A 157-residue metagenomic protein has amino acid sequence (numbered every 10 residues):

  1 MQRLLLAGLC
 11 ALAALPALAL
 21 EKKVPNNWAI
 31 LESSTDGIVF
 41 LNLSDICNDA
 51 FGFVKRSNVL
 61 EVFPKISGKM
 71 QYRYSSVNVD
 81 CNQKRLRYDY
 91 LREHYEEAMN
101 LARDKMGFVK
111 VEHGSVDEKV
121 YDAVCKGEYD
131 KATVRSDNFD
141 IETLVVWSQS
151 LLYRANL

Functional and structural regions predicted by a protein language model:
M1-L4: Positively charged n-region of N-terminal signal peptides that target proteins for export
L6-L9: Sec-dependent N-terminal signal peptides
A14-P16: N-terminal signal peptide c-region/cleavage motif recognized by signal peptidases
A19-S76, D80-L157: N-terminal secretory-pathway/extracellular module detecting exported/lumenal segments and adjacent signal-anchor/first
